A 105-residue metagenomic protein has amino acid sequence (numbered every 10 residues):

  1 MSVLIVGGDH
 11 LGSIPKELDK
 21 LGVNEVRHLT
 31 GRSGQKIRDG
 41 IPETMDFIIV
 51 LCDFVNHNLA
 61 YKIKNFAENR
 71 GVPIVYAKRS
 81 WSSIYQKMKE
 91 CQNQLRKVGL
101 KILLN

Functional and structural regions predicted by a protein language model:
S2-N24: Short, charged N-terminal beta->alpha structural module
V6-G8, G31, R79: Cofactor-binding loop segments of dinucleotide-utilizing enzymes, especially the Rossmann-like FAD- and NAD(P)+-binding
L11-P15, K36, I84: Short, charged/polar "capping" segments at the starts of alpha-helices and the immediately preceding loops
K16-L18, R38-I41, K62-I63: A short acidic, amphipathic alpha-helical/loop segment
N24-G40: A short, well-structured beta->alpha microelement
E43-I49: Short acidic/histidine-rich motifs immediately flanking catalytic phosphotransfer sites in two-component signaling
N56-N58: Short glycine-rich, flexible loops that bind phosphorylated cofactors or substrates
A67-N105: Ser/Thr/Gly-rich flexible loops in soluble cytosolic domains mediating phosphotransfer, phosphorylation
